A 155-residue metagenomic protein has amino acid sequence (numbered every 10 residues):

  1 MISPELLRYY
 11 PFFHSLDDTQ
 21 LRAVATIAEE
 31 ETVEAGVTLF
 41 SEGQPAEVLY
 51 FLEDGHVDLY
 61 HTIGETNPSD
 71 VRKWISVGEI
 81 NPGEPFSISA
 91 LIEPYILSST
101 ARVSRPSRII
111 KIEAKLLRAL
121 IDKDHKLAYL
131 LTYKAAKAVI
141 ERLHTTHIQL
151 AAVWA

Functional and structural regions predicted by a protein language model:
M1-A155: Cytosolic regulatory regions built on CNB/CRP/Popeye-like sensor folds
